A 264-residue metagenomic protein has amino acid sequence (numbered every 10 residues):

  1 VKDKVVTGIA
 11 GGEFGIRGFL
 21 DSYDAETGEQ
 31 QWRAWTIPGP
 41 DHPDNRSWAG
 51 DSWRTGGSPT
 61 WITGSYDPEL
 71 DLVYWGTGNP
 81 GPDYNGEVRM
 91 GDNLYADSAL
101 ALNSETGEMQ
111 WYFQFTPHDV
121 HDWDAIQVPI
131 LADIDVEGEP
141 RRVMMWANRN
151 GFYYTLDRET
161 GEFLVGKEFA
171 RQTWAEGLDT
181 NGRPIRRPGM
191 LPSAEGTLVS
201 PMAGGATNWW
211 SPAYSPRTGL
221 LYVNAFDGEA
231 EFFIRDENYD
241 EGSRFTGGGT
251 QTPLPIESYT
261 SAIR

Functional and structural regions predicted by a protein language model:
V1-F14, W53-Y84, V88, S98 (+3 more regions): Repeat-blade elements of multi-bladed beta-propeller folds
F19-R54, E87-A125, A132-P140, F152-L198 (+2 more regions): Extracytoplasmic/lumenal domain signature
